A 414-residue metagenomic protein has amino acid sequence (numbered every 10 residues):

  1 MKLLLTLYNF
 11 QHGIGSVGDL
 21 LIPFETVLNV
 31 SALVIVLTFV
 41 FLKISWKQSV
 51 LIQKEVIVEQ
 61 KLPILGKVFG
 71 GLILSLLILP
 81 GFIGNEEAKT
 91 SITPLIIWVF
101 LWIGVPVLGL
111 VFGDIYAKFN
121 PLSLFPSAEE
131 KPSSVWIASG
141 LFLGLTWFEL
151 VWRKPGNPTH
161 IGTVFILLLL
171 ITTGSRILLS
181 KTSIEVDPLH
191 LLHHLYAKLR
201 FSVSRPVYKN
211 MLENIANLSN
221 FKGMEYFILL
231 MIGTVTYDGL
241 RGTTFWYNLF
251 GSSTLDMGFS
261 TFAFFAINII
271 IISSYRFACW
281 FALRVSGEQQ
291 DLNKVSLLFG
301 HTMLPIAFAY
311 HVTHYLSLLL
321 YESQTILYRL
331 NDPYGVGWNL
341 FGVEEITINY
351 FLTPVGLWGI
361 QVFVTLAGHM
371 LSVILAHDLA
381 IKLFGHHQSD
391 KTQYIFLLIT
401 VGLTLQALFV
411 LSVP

Functional and structural regions predicted by a protein language model:
K2-N210, N217-M224, Y237-D238, M370: Transmembrane-helix bundle segments that line or gate the permeation/cavity pathway in multi-pass membrane proteins
T26-A32, F125, S219, F259-I271 (+1 more regions): Hydrophobic alpha-helical transmembrane segments
L101, V105-V107, E225-T236, T302-T325 (+1 more regions): Hydrophobic alpha-helical membrane-insertion segments
P121-E129, E185-L212, R284-L298, Y328-I346 (+1 more regions): Juxtamembrane inter-helical linkers in multi-pass membrane proteins
R241-L327: Long, well-ordered mid-to-C-terminal structural blocks that present hydrophobic/aromatic surfaces
L292, H369, V373-T400: Interfacial loop-to-transmembrane junctions
M303-H311, L318-H377: Hydrophobic alpha-helical transmembrane segments and adjacent short intramembrane/lumenal linkers of inner/organellar
H311, D390-P414: Final/C-terminal transmembrane alpha-helix of multipass membrane proteins
